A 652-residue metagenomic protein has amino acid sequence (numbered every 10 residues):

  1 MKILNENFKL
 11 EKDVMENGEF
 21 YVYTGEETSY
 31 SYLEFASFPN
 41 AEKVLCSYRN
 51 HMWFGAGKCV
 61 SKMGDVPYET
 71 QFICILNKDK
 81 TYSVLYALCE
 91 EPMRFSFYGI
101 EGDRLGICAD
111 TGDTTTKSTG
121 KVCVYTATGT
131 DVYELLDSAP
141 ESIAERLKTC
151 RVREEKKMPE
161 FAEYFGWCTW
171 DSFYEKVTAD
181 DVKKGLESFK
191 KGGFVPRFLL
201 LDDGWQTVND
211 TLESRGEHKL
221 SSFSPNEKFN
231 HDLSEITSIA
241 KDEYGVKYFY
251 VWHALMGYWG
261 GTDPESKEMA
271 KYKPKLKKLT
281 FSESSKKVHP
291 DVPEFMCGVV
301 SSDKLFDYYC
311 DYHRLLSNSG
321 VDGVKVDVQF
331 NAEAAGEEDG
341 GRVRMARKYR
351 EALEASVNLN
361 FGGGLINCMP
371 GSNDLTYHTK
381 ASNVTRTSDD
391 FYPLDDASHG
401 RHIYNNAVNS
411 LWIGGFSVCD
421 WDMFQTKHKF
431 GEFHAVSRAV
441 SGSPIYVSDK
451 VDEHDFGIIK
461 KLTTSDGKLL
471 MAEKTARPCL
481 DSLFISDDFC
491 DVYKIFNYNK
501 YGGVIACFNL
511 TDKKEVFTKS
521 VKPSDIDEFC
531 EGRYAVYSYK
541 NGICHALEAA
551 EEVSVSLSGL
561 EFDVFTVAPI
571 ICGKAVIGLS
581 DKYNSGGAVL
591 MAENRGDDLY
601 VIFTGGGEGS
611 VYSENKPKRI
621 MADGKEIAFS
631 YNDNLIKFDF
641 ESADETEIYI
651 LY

Functional and structural regions predicted by a protein language model:
M1-A144: N-terminal accessory beta-strand-rich subdomains and adjacent acidic, glycine-rich linkers that precede catalytic cores
E160-G340: Aromatic-lined carbohydrate-binding/catalytic grooves of carbohydrate-active enzymes
F173-V177, Q206-D210, M256-G261, N331-A335 (+8 more regions): Flexible loop/turn segments at secondary-structure boundaries
S234-M256, G341-Y392, D455-R477, D525-D527: Active-site-proximal helices and loops of the catalytic beta/alpha 8
E265-R314, N318, E351-G457, R477-F489: Glycan-recognition surfaces
D327, R533-E552, M621-K637: Solvent-exposed beta-strand/loop surfaces of large extracellular or lumenal domains
R438-S441, Y446, F484-G532, E561-G573 (+1 more regions): Carbohydrate-binding surface patches
E548-G587, Y631-Y652: C-terminal beta-strand-rich structural cap/linker in extracellular carbohydrate-active enzymes
